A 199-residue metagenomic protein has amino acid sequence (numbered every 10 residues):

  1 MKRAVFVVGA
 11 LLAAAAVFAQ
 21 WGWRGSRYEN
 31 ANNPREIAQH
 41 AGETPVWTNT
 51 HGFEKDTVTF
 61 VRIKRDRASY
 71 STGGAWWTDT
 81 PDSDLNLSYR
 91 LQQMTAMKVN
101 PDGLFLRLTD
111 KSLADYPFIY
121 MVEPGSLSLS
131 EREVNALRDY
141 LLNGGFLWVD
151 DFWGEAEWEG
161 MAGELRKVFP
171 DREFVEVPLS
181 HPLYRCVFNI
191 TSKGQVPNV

Functional and structural regions predicted by a protein language model:
M1-A4: Positively charged n-region of N-terminal signal peptides that target proteins for export
A19-F118, V122-G125: Aromatic-Pro/Gly-enriched surface loop or interdomain linker that acts as a lid/target-recognition segment
W23-Y28, P34, A38-A41, S71 (+1 more regions): An acidic, glycine-rich "communication" segment
F60, F118-W158: Short alpha-beta junction capping motif
D82-N86, R90, R132, A136 (+2 more regions): Extracytoplasmic/secreted proteins, especially bacterial periplasmic and envelope-associated proteins
M97-R107, V149-F152, R172-S180: Surface-exposed patches in mature extracellular/periplasmic domains of secreted proteins
